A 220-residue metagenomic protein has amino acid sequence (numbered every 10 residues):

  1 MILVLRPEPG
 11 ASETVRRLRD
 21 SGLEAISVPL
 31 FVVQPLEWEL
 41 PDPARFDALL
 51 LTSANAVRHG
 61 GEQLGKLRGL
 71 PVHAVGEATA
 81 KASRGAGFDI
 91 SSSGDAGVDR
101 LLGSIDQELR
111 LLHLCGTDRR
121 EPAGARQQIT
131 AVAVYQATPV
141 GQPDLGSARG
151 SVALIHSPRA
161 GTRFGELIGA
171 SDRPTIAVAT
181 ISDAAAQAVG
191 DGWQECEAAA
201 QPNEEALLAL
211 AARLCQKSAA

Functional and structural regions predicted by a protein language model:
M1-A220: Signature of uroporphyrinogen-III synthase
